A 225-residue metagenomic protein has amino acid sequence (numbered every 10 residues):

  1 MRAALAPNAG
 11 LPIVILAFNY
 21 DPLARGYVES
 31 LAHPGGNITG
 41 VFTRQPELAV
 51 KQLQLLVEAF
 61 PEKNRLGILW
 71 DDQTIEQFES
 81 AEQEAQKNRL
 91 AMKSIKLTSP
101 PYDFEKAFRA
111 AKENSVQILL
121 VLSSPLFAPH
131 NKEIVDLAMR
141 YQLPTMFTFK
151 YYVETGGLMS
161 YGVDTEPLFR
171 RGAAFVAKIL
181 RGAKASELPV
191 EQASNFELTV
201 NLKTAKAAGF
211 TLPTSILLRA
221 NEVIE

Functional and structural regions predicted by a protein language model:
M1-E225: Short hydrophobic alpha-helices and adjacent helix-cap/hinge residues
